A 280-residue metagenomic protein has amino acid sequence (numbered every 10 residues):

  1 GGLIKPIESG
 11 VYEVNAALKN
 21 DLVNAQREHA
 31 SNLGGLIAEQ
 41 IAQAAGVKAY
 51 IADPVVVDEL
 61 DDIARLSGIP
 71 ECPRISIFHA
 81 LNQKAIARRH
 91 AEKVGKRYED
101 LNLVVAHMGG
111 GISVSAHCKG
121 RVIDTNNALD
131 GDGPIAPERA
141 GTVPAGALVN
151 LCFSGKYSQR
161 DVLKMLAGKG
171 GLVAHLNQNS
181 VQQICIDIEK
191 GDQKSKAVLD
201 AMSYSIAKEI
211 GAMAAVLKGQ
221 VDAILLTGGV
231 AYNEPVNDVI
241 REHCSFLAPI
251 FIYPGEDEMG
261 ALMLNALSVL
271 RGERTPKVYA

Functional and structural regions predicted by a protein language model:
G1-S31, E59-I63: Short beta-strand-loop/turn "lid" adjacent to the catalytic site in phosphate-handling enzymes
I4-V11, L60-R65, S115-K119, N127-A128 (+1 more regions): Short acidic, glycine/serine/threonine-rich loops at helix termini
N32-I41, A49-D53, D58, L66 (+4 more regions): Glycine-rich phosphate-binding loop plus the immediately following alpha-helix
K164-K218: Adenine-nucleotide phosphate-binding core of ATP-dependent small-molecule kinases
V221-I240: Glycine-rich phosphate-binding loops at beta-strand->alpha-helix junctions
E234, D238-L264: Conserved phosphate-binding/catalytic loops in two-lobed NTP-binding clefts
L270-A280: Acidic, glycine/GT-rich loop-and beta-edge segments that sit at the periphery of enzyme/chaperone cores
